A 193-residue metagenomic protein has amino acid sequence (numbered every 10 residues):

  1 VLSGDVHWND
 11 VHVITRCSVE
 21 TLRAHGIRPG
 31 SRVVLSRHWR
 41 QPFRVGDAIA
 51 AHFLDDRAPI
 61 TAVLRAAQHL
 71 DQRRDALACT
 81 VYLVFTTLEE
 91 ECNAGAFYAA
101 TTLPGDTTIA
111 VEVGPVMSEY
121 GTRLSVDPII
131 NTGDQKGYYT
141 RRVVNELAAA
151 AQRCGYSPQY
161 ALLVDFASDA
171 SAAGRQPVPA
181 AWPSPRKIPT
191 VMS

Functional and structural regions predicted by a protein language model:
V1-S193: N-terminal hydrophobic/helix-forming segments and targeting peptides
